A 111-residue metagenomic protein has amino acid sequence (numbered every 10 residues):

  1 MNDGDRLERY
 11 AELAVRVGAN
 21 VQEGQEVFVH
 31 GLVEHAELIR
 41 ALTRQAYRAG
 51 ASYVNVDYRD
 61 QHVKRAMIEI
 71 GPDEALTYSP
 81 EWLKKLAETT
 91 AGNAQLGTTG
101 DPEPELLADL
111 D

Functional and structural regions predicted by a protein language model:
M1-D111: Active-site bordering "gate/hinge" segments that shape substrate access to catalytic or cofactor-binding pockets
